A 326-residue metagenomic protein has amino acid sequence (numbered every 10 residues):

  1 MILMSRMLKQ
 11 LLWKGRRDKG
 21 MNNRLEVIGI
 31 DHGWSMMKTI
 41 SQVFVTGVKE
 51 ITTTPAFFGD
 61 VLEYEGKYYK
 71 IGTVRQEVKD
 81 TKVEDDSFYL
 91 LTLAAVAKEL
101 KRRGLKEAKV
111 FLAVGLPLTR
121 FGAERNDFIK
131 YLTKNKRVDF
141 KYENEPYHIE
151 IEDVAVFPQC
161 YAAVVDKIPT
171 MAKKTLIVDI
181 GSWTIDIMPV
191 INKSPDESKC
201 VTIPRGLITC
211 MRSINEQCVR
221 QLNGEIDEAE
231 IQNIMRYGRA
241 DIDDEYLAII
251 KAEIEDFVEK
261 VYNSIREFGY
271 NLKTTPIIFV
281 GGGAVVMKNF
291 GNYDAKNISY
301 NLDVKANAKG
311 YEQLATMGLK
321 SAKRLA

Functional and structural regions predicted by a protein language model:
M1-I177, S194-T209, Q221, A229-A326: Nucleotide/phosphate-binding catalytic cleft detector across ATP-hydrolyzing and phosphate-transferring enzymes
I180-D186: Ser/Thr-glycine-rich phosphate-binding loops at phosphate-binding pockets of nucleotides, nucleotide cofactors
I187-N192: PRPP/pyrophosphate-binding module of the type I phosphoribosyltransferase fold
E225: Cysteine/selenocysteine-centered motifs that mediate thiol-based redox chemistry or coordinate metal-sulfur cofactors
